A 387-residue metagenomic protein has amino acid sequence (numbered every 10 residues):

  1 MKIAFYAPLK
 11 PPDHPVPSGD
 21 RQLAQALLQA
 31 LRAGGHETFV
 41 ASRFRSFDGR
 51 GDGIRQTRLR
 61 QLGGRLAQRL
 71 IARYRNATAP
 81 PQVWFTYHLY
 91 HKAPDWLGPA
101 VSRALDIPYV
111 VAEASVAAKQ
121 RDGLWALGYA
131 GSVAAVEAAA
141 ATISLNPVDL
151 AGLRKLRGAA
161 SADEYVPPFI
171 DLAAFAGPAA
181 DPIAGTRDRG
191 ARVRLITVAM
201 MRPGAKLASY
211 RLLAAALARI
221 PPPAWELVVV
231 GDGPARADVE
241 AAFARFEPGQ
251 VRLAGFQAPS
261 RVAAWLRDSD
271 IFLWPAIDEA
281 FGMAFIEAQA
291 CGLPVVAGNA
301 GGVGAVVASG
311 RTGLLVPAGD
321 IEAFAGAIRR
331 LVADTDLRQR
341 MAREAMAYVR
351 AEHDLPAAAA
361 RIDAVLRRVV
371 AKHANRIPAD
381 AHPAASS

Functional and structural regions predicted by a protein language model:
V148, F169: Carbohydrate-associated surface elements
R154, I170-A191, K206-L207, A264: Acidic anion/phosphate-binding donor-loop and adjacent secondary structure in glycosyltransferase catalytic cores
T186-A208, A214-A218, V228: Conserved donor-binding/catalytic core segment of Leloir-type glycosyltransferases
A237-Q257: Nucleotide-activated donor-binding/catalytic signature segment of Leloir-type glycosyltransferases, i.e., the conserved
I277: Aromatic "clamp/platform" in nucleotide-sugar-dependent glycosyltransferases that forms part of the donor/acceptor
P294-A297, V307: Short hydrophobic beta-strand element within catalytic cores of glycosyltransferases and related nucleotide-activated
S309-G310, L314-I321, R330-D336: Conserved acidic donor-binding segment of nucleotide-sugar-dependent glycosyltransferases
A323, R330, L337-A351, A358-D363: A short, well-ordered alpha-helix in the C-terminal region of glycosyltransferases
